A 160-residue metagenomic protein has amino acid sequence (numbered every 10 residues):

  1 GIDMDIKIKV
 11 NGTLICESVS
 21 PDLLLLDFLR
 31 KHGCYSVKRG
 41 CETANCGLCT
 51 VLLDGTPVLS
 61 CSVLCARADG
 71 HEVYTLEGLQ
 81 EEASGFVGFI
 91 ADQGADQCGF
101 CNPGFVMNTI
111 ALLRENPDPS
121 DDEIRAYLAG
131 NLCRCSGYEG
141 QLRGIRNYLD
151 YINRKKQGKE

Functional and structural regions predicted by a protein language model:
G1-E160: Signature of N-terminal electron-transfer/Fe-S-associated modules in redox systems
